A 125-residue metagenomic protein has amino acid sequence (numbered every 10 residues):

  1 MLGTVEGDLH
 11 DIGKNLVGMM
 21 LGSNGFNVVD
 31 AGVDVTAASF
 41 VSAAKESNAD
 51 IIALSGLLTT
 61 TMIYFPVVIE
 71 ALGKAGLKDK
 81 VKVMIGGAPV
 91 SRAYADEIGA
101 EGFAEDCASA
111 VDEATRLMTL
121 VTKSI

Functional and structural regions predicted by a protein language model:
M1-G13: Long amphipathic N-terminal alpha/beta scaffold segment
K14-N24, V29-A100, S109, E113: Cofactor-cradling patches in redox/metallo enzymes
V111-I125: A charged, well-structured terminal subsegment
